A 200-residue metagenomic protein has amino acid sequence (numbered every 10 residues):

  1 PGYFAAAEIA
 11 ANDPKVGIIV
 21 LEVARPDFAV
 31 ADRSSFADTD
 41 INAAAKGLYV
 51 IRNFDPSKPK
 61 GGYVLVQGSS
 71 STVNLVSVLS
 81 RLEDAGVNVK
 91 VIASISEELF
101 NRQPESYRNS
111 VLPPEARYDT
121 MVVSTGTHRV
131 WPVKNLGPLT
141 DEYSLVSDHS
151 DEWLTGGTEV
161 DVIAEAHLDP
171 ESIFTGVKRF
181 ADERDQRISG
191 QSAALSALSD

Functional and structural regions predicted by a protein language model:
P1-D200: Thiamine diphosphate
